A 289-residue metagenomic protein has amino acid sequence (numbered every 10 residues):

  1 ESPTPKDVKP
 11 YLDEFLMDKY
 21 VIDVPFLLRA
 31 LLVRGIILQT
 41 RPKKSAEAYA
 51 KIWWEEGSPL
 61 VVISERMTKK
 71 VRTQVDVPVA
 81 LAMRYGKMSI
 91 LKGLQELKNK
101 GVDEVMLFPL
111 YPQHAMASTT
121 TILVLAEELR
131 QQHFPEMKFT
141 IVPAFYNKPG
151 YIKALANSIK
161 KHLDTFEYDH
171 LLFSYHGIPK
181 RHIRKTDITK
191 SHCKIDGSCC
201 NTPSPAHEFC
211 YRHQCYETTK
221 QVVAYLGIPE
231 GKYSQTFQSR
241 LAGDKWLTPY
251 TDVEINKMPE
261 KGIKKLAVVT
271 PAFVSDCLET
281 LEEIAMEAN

Functional and structural regions predicted by a protein language model:
E1-N289: Active-site-proximal alpha-helix that buttresses catalytic centers in soluble enzyme cores
